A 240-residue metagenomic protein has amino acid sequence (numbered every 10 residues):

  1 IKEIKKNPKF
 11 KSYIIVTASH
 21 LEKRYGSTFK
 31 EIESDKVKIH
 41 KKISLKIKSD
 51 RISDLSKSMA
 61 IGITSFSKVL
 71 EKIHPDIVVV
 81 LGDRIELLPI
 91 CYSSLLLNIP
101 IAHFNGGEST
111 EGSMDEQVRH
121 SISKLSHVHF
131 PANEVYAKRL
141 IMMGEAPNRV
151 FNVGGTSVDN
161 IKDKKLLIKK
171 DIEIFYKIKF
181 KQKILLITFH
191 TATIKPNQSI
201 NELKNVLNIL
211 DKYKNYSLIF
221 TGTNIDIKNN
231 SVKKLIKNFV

Functional and structural regions predicted by a protein language model:
I1-K5, L45-P147: Active-site and donor-binding regions of nucleotide-sugar-utilizing enzymes
N7-Y13, K38, Y213-L218: A generic structural motif
K11-S58, S65: Conserved nucleotide-sugar phosphate-binding/catalytic loop shared by glycosyltransferases and other
I14-V16, V80, H103, N152 (+2 more regions): Structural beta-sheet core signal
V16-S19, G106, G155, T223-I225: Cofactor-binding loop segments of dinucleotide-utilizing enzymes, especially the Rossmann-like FAD- and NAD(P)+-binding
H20-R24, S126-N201: A nucleotide-sugar donor-handling region in carbohydrate enzymes
Y25-K30, E116-R119, N230-K234: Short, surface-exposed alpha-helical segments at coil->helix boundaries
E31-I32, S65, K169-V240: Donor-nucleotide binding loops and adjacent catalytic segments primarily of GT-B fold Leloir glycosyltransferases
